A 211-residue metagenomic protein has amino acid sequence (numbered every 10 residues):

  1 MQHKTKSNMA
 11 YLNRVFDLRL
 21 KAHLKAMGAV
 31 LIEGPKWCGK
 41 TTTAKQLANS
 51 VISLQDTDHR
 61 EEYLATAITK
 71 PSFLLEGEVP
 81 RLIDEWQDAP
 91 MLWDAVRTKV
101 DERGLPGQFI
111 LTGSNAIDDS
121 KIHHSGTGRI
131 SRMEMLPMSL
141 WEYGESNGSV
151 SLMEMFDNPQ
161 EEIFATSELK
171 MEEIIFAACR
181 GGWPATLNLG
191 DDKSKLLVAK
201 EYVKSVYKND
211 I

Functional and structural regions predicted by a protein language model:
M1-K25: N-terminal pre-Walker A segment at the start of P-loop NTPase domains
M1-S7, E145-I211: Interdomain hinge/linker elements that couple catalytic modules in large macromolecular machines
I32: Hydrophobic anchor at the beta1->P-loop junction of P-loop NTPases
K40-T41: Conserved lysine of the Walker
V51-P80: Short glycine-rich substrate-engagement loop in P-loop NTPases that contacts/grips substrate
L82-I83, Q108-S114, E134, Y143: Structural recognition of the conserved hydrophobic beta-strand(s) that form the central parallel beta-sheet of P-loop
W93-I117: Conserved catalytic/switch belt of AAA+ P-loop NTPases
I117-R132, G144-S149: Short regulatory helix/loop adjacent to the ATP-binding pocket of P-loop NTPases
